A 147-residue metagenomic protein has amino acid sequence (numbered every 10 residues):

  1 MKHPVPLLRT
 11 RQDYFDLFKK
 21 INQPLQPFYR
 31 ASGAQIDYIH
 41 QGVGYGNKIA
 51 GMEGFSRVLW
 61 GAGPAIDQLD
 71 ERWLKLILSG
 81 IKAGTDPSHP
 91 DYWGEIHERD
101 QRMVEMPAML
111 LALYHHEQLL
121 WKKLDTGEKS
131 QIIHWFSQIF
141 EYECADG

Functional and structural regions predicted by a protein language model:
M1-G51, K75-S79: Low-complexity, Ser/Thr/Pro/Gly-enriched N-terminal "stalk/linker" regions
H3, T10-R11, D70-W73, D86-H89 (+1 more regions): Serine/threonine-rich low-complexity intrinsically disordered regions
L7, L69-R72, W121-D125: HEAT/armadillo-like alpha-solenoid scaffolds in large eukaryotic assembly and transport factors
Q12, Q23-Q26, Q35, Q41 (+5 more regions): Residue-identity detector for glutamine
K48-M52, A62-G63, I77-G147: Aromatic-lined, polymer-binding surfaces characteristic of secreted/periplasmic polysaccharide-degrading enzymes
R57, W73, A108: Charged catalytic carboxylate motif
V58-Q68: Alpha-helical support elements that line or immediately flank enzyme active sites and cofactor-binding pockets
